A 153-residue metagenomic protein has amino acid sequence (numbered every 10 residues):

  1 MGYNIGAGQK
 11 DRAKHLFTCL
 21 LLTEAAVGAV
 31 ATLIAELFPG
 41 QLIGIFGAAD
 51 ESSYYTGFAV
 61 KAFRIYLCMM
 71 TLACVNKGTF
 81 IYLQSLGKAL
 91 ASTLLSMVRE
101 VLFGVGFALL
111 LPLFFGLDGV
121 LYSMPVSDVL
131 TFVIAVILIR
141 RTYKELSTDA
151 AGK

Functional and structural regions predicted by a protein language model:
M1, G87, L102-F103, T131: Hydrophobic side chains within alpha-helical segments
M1-C68, L111-K153: Short alpha-helical transmembrane segments in multi-pass integral membrane proteins
A25-A26, A73-V75, S85-L86, F103 (+1 more regions): Short hydrophobic/aromatic segments of transmembrane alpha-helices and their interfaces
A31-L33, L72, R99-E100: Alpha-helical transmembrane segments of multi-pass membrane transport proteins
L33, G78-Y82, V105-L110, V136: Alpha-helical transmembrane segments of multipass membrane proteins
M70-M97: Membrane-interface junctions at transmembrane-helix termini in multi-pass inner-membrane proteins
Q84, A91, G106-F107, S147-T148: Enrichment for repetitive, rod-forming helical segments
M97-G106: Small-residue-enriched core segments of transmembrane alpha-helices in multipass membrane transport and channel
